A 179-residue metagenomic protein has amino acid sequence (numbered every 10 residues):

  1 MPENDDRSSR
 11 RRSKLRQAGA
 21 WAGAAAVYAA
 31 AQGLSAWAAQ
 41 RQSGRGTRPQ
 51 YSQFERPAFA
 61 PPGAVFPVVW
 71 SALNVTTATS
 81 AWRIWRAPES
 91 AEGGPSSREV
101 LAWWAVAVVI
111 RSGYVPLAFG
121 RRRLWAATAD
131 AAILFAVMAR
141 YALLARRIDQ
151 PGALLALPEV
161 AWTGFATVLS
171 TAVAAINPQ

Functional and structural regions predicted by a protein language model:
M1-Q179: Short amphipathic, positively biased membrane-proximal segments that drive organelle/inner-membrane targeting
